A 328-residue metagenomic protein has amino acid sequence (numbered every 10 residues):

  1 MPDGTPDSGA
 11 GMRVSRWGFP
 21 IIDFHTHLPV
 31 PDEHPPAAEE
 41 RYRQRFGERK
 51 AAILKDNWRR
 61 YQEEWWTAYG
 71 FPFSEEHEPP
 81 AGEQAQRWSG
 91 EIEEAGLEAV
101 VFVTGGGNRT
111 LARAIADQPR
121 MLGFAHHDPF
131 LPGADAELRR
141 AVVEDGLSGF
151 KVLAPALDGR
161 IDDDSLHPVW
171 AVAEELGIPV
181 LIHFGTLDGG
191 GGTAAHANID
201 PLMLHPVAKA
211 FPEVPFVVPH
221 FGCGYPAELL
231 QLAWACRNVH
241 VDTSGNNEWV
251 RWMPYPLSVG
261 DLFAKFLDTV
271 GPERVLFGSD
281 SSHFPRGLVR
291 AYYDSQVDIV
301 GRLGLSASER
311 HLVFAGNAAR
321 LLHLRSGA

Functional and structural regions predicted by a protein language model:
M1-F24, P31-G90, K265, G271-R274 (+1 more regions): Mid-to-C-terminal alpha-helical segments outside catalytic/metal-binding sites
G4, S148-G149, D162-L276: Catalytic pocket-lining loop regions of alpha/beta-barrel enzymes, especially the amidohydrolase/enolase/GH5 lineages
I21-F24, F102-V103, F124, K151 (+3 more regions): Active-site neighborhood of phospho(di)ester-bond hydrolases with catalytic His/Asp-centered motifs
I21-P31, L181-G185, V218: Histidine-centered catalytic micro-motifs
H25, I92, L111, A141 (+7 more regions): Conserved, mostly hydrophobic/aromatic
P29-D32, G107-R109, F130-G133, T186-G190 (+3 more regions): Active-site environment of divalent metal-dependent phosphoester hydrolases
G90-E98, Q118, L176, V207-P215 (+2 more regions): A structural motif corresponding to the C-terminal end of an alpha-helix and its immediate exit/capping segment
E98-N198: Active-site gating/metal-coordination segments in enzymes
